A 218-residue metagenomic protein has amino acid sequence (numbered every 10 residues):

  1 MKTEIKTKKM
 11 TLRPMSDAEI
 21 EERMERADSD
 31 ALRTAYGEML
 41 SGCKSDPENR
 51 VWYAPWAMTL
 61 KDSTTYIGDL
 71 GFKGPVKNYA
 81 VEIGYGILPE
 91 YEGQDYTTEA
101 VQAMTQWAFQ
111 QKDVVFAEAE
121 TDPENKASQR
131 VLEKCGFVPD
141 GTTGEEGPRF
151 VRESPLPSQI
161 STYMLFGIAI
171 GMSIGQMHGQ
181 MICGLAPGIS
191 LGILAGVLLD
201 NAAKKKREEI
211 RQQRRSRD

Functional and structural regions predicted by a protein language model:
M1-E82, I87-E90, A103-W107, Q111 (+3 more regions): GNAT-family acyltransferases
S29, Q94, N125: Flexible, glycine- and charge-enriched loops at secondary-structure boundaries
Y91, Y96-T97: A short helix-loop-beta submotif of the ANL/AMP-binding
D95, P123, G141, R152-F166 (+4 more regions): Helix-termini ("caps") and immediately adjacent flexible loops/tails, especially at membrane-solvent interfaces
A100, M104-T105, S128: Structural preference for long, well-ordered alpha-helical segments in enzyme cores
A119-Q129: Conserved beta-strand-loop-alpha-helix junction that forms the acyl-donor binding cleft
L132: Conserved active-site tyrosine of GNAT-family acetyltransferases
